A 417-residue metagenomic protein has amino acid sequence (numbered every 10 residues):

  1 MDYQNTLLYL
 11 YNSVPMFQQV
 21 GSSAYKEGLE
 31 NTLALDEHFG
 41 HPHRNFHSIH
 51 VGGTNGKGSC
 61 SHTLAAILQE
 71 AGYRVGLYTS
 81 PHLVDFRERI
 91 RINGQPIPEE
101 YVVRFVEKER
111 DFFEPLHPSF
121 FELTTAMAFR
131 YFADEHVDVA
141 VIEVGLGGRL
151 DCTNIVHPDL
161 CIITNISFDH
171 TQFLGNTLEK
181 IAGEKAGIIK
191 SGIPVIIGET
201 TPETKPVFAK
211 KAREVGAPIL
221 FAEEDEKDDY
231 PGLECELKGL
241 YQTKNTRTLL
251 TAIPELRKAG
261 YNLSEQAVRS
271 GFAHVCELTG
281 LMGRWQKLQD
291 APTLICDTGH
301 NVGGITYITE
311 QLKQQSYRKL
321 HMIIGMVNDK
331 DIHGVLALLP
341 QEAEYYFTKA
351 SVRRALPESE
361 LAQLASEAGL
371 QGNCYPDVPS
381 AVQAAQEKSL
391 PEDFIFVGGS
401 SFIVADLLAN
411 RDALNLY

Functional and structural regions predicted by a protein language model:
M1-G53, C60-H62, A66-A71: Short functional linear segments
S22-L29, A34-R44, E70-V156: ATP-dependent carboxylate-amine ligase catalytic core
P81, T124-F173, K205-E234: Extended acidic/charged loop-beta regions that coordinate divalent cations and stabilize anionic phosphate/carboxylate
P118, V137-D138, Y317, L390-E392: Short, high-confidence coil segments that cap the C-terminus of an alpha-helix and link into the following beta-strand
V139-V144, C152-I162, I166-H170, K180 (+1 more regions): Nucleotide phosphate-binding/pyrophosphate-handling subdomain across enzymes that bind or process nucleotide phosphates
F173-K180, K185-I188, I193-P254: Internal gly/pro-rich beta-alpha loop/helix module that stabilizes soluble enzyme cofactors or their anionic handles
T200-L220, T293-L294, V302, H333-F394: C-terminal helical cap/extension that packs against the catalytic core of soluble nucleotide-cofactor enzymes
S400-Y417: Glycine/aspartate-rich loop-and-adjacent alpha/beta segment that forms the canonical ThDP
